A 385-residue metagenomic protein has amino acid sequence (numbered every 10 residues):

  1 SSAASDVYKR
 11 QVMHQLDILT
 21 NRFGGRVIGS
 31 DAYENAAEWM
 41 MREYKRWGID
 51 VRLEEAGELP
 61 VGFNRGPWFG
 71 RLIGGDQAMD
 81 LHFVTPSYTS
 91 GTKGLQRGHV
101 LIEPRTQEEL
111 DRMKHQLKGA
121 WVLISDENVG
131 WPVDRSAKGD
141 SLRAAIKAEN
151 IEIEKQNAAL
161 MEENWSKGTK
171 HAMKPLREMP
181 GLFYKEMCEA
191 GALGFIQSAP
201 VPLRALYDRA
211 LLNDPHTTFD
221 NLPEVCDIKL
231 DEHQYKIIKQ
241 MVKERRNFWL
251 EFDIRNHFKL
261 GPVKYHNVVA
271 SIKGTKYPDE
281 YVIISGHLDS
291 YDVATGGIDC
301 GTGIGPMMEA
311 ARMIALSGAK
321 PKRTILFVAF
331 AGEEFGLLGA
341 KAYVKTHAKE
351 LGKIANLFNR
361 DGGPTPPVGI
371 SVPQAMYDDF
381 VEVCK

Functional and structural regions predicted by a protein language model:
A3-Y8: Short, small-residue-biased leader/transition segments that mark boundaries at the very start of proteins
Q11-L16, A32-M40, E109, M113 (+11 more regions): Stable alpha-helical elements in mature extracytoplasmic
Q15-T20, L53, W121-S125, L193-S198 (+5 more regions): Structural recognition of the beta-strand scaffold that forms the well-ordered cores of secreted hydrolase catalytic
D17, N21, G25-M161: Noncatalytic luminal/extracellular "stalk/propeptide" segments of secretory-pathway proteins
G75-D80, K118-G119, V129-G130, V225-D227 (+4 more regions): Metal-dependent peptidase/peptidase-like ectodomains
P86-R112, N213-G297, E309-R312, L316-S317: Soluble metallo-hydrolase cores and metallopeptidase-like ectodomains found primarily in the secretory/periplasmic
A137-E149, Q197-D231, G261-P262: Surface-exposed loop and adjacent secondary-structure segments within mature catalytic domains
L160, N164-R177, Y184, C188 (+4 more regions): Active-site-adjacent substrate-binding region of metalloamidase/peptidase-like peptide-processing proteins
